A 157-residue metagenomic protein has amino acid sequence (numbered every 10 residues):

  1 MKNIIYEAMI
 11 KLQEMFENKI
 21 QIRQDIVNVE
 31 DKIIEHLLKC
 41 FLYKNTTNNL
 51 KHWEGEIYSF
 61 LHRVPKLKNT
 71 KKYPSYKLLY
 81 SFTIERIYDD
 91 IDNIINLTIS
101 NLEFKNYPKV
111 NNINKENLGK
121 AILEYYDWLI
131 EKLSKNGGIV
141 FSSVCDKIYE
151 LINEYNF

Functional and structural regions predicted by a protein language model:
M1-K32, L37-F157: Surface/interface-facing alpha-helical segments and adjacent flexible terminal/loop regions used for partner/assembly
